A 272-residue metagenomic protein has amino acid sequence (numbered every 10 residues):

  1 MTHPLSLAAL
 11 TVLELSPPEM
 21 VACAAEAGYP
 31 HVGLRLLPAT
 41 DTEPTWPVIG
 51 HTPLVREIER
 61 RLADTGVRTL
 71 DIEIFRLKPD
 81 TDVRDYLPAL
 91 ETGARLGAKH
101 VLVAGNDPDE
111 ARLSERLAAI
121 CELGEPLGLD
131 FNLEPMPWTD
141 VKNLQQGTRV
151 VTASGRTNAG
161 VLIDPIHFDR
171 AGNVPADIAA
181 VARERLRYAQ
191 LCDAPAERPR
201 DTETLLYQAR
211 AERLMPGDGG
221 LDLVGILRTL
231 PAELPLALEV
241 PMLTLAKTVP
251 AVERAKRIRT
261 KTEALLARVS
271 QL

Functional and structural regions predicted by a protein language model:
M1-A9, E14-H31, A63, A94-G97 (+2 more regions): Histidine-acidic metal/acid-base catalytic patches
T11-L13, L36-P38, R76-K78, N106-D109 (+4 more regions): Active-site-proximal loop/turn and secondary-structure-junction residues that shape catalytic pockets, frequently
V12-P18, T42-T45, T69-K78, L102-D107 (+3 more regions): Short, mixed-charge, low-aromatic patches
E14, P18, I49-R56, V83-L87 (+5 more regions): Non-membrane alpha-helical structural segments and their capping/turn regions in soluble enzymes
E19, R61-R68, I74-V161, R170 (+2 more regions): Active-site acidic/histidine proton-transfer and metal-coordination neighborhood in alpha/beta enzyme cores
G33, D71, L102, N132 (+2 more regions): Conserved beta-strand positions in the central sheet of alpha/beta enzyme cores
G33-E57: Glycine-rich, proline-tolerant flexible connector loops at the mouths of alpha/beta enzymes
T40-I49, F75-L90, E203-R210, L214 (+1 more regions): Surface-exposed, active-site-proximal loop segments in enzymatic domains
